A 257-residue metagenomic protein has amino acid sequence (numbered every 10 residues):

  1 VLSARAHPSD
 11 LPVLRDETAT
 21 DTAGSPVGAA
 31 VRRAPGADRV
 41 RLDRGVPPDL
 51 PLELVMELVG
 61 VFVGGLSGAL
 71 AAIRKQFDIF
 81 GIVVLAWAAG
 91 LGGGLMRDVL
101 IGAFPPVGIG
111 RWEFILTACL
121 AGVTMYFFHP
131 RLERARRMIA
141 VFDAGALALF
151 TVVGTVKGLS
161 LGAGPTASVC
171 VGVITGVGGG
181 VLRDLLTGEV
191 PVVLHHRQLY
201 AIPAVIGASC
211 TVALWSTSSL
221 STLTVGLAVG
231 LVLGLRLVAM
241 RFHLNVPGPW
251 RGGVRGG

Functional and structural regions predicted by a protein language model:
R44-L52, V99-I109, V153-A167, A213-T224: Helix-coil boundary and interhelical linker segments in multi-pass alpha-helical membrane proteins
D49-V61, P106-L120, G164-V177: Structural signature of hydrophobic alpha-helical transmembrane segments
L54-S67, L85-A88, G207: The first (N-terminal) embedded transmembrane alpha-helix
G65-Q76, D98, V123-R136, V181-V193 (+1 more regions): C-terminal ends of transmembrane helices
F80-A88, R111-I115, R136-L147, V171 (+1 more regions): Cytoplasmic-side transmembrane-helix entry/capping segments in multi-pass membrane proteins
V84-A88, L95-I101, C170, I174 (+2 more regions): Short, structured motif recognition centered on aromatic/hydrophobic residues
A86-G94, F142-V156, Q198-V212, G256-G257: Small-residue-rich segments of transmembrane alpha-helices in multi-pass membrane proteins, especially helix faces
I101-I109, E133-I139, G158-S168, L186-H196 (+1 more regions): A cytosolic-side transmembrane-helix exit/cap motif
